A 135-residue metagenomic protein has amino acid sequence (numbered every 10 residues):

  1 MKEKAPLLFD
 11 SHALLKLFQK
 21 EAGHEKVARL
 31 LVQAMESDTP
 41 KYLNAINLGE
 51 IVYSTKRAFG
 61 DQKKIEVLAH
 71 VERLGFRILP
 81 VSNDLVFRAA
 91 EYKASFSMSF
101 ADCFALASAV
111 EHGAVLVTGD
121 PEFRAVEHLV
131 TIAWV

Functional and structural regions predicted by a protein language model:
M1-L43, K56-A69, V135: Short, well-structured N-terminal submotif of metal-dependent ribonuclease cores
M1-P6, L106-V135: Acidic, PIN/NYN-like endoribonuclease modules and their adjacent C-terminal/linker elements
D10, D102, D120: Acidic active-site catalytic centers that drive phospho-/nucleotidyl reactions and related ester hydrolyses
L14-L15, L48, V86, F123-R124: A generic structural signal for short hydrophobic patches within well-formed alpha-helices
M35, E72, V110: Anion (oxyanion) recognition and catalysis
S54-R57, G75: Helix-loop "lid/cap" segments that line or gate small-molecule binding pockets
R77-V117: Active-site neighborhoods of divalent-metal-dependent phosphate/nucleic-acid chemistry enzymes
